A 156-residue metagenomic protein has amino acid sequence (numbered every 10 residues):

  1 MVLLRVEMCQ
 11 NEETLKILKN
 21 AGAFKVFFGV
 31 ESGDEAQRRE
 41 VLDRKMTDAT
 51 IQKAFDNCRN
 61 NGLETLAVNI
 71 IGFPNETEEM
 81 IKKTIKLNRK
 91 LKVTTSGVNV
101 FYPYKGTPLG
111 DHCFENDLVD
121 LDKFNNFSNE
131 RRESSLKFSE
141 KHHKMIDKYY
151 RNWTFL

Functional and structural regions predicted by a protein language model:
M1-L66, I71: Conserved SAM/AdoMet-binding glycine-rich loop
L4-E7, I71-N75, N99-P108: Short, solvent-exposed turn/loop segments enriched in Gly/Ser/Thr/Pro and often Arg
Q10, M46, T50, E76-M80 (+2 more regions): Soluble or luminal CAZymes and related metallo-dependent hydrolases
Q10-L18, T77-K86: Short, acidic/polar
A36-R38, N75, C113: Active-site-proximal flexible loops/turns
D43, F73-E76, S135: Pocket-edge positions in alpha/beta enzyme catalytic cores
E64, E79-L156: C-terminal accessory regions of radical SAM enzymes
